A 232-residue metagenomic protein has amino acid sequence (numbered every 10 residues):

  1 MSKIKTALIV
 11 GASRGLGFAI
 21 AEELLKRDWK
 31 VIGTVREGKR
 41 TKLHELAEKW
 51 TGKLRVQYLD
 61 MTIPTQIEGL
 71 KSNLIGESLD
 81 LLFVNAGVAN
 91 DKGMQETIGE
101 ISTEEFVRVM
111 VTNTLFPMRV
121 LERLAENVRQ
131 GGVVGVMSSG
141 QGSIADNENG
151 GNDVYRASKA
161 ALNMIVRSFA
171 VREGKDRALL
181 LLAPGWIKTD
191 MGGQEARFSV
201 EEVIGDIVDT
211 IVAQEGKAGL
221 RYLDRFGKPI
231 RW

Functional and structural regions predicted by a protein language model:
V10, L79-A89, N113, V136 (+1 more regions): Rossmann-fold scaffold of SDR-type NAD(P)-dependent oxidoreductases
S13-E23: N-terminal Rossmann NAD(P)H-binding glycine-rich loop of SDR-like oxidoreductase domains
L25-L43: Conserved glycine-rich Rossmann-like NAD(P)H-binding loop of the short-chain dehydrogenase/reductase
A47-T65: Rossmann-fold cofactor-recognition segment
D60-E77: Conserved Rossmann-fold cofactor-binding substructure of NAD(P)-dependent oxidoreductases
V88-D91, Q95-M110, L115-R119, A125-E126 (+1 more regions): Catalytic loop of short-chain dehydrogenase/reductase
K92, S143-D146, G185-E195: Short beta-loop-alpha junction of Rossmann-like oxidoreductase domains
G174, L181-P184, G193-W232: C-terminal helical subdomain
